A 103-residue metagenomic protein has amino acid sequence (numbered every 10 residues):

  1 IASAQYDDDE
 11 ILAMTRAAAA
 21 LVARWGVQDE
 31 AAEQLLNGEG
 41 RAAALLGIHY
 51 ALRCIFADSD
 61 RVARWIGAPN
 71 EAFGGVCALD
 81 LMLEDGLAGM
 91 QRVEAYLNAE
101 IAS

Functional and structural regions predicted by a protein language model:
I1-S103: Non-transmembrane "mature" sequence context
